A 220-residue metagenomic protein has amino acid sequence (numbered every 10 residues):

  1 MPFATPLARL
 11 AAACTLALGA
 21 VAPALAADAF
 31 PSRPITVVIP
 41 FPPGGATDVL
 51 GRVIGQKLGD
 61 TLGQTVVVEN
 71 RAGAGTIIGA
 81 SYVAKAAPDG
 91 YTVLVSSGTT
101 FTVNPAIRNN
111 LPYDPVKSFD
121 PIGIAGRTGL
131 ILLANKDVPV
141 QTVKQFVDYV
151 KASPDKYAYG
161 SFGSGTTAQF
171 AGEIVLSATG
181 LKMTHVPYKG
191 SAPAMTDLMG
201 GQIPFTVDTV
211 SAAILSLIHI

Functional and structural regions predicted by a protein language model:
M1-A11: Bacterial N-terminal signal peptides that target proteins for export
A11-A20: Bacterial N-terminal signal peptides
A22-A26: Sec/Tat signal peptide C-region and signal peptidase I cleavage site
R33-P42, V66-V67, T92, D120 (+1 more regions): Short, well-ordered beta-strand elements
V37-L50, G73-A74, S161-T167: Extracytoplasmic "Venus flytrap"
K85-Y91, G98, A106-P193: Hinge/capping helix and adjacent helix->loop/strand transition within the periplasmic-binding protein
G90-S96, P204-D208: Paired acidic/hydrophobic, glycine-rich loop segments that form the ligand-binding mouth/hinge of periplasmic-binding
I218-I220: Conserved small/polar residues in nucleotide/adenosyl-binding loops
